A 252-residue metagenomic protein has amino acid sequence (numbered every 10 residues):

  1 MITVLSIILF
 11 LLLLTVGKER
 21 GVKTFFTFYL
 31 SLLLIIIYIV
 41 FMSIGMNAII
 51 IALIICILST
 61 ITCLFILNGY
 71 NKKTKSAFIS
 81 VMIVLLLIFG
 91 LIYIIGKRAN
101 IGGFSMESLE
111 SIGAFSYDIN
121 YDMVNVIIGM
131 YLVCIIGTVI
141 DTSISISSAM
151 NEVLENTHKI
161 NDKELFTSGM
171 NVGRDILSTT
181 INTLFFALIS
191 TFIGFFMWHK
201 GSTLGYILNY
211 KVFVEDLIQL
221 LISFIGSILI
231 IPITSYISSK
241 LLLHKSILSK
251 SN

Functional and structural regions predicted by a protein language model:
M1-E107: N-terminal transmembrane hairpin
L12-R20, H199-N252: Hydrophobic alpha-helical transmembrane segments of membrane transport and translocation systems, primarily multi-pass
M42, A99-N120, M197-L217: Membrane-interfacial helix-loop-helix connectors in multipass membrane proteins
S80-V81, Y117, Y121, N125 (+3 more regions): Pore-lining and gate-forming transmembrane alpha-helices of multi-pass membrane transport proteins
F89, Y93, D175-F192, S227: Hydrophobic alpha-helical transmembrane segments in multi-pass membrane proteins
G137-V153: Short helical (or helix-break) motifs at transmembrane helix termini and adjacent helical loops in multi-pass membrane
L154-K163: Juxtamembrane helix-boundary/capping and inter-helix hinge elements in multi-pass membrane proteins
D162-L177: Helix-loop junctions and hydrophobic alpha-helical segments within the transmembrane domains of large membrane
